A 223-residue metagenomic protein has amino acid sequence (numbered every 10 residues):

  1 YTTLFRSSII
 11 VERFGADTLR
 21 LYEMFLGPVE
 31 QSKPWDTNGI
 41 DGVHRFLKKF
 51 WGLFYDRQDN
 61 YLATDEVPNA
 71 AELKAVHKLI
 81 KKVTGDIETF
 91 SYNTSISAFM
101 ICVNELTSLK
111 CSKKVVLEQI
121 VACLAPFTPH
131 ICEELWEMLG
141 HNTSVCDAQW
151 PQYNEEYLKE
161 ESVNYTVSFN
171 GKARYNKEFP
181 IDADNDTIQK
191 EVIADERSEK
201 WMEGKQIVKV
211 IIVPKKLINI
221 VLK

Functional and structural regions predicted by a protein language model:
Y1-L4: Short, small-residue-biased leader/transition segments that mark boundaries at the very start of proteins
I9-E178, I211-L217: Helix-rich, typically C-terminal accessory recognition domains appended to large enzymatic cores
E178-P180, K223: Residue-level structural signal for beta-strand termini and adjacent loop
D182-M202: A short, contiguous, amphipathic alpha-helix enriched in charged residues
K200-K223: Cysteine/selenocysteine-centered motifs that mediate thiol-based redox chemistry or coordinate metal-sulfur cofactors
